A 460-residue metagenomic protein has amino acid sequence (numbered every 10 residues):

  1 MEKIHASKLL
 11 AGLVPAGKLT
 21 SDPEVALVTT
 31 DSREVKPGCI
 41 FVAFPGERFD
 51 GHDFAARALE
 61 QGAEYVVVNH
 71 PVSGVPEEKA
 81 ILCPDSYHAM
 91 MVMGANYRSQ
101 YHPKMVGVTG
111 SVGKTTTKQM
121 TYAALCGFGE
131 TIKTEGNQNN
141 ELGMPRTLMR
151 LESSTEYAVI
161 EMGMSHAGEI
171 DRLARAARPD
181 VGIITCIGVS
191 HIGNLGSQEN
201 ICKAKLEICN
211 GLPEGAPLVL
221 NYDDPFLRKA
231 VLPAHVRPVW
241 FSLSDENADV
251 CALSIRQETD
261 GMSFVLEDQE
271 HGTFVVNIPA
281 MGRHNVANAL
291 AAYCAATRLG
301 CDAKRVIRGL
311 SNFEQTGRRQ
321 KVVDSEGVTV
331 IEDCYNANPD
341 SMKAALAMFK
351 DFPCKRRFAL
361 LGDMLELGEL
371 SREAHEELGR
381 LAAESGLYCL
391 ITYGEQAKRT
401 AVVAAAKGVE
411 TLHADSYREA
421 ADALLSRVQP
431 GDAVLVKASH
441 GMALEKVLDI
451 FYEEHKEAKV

Functional and structural regions predicted by a protein language model:
M1-V92, F352-C354, R380-L381, S385-E395: N-terminal leader/targeting and accessory segments in enzymes
K8, A89-Y222, F226-A234, A296 (+2 more regions): Phosphate-binding loop of NTP-binding sites
L9, C39, A58, M93 (+13 more regions): Residue-level signal for inorganic ion chemistry
G46-F49, Q315-R318, C334, N338-K407 (+1 more regions): Active-site beta-alpha connecting loops in nucleotide-dependent enzymes
V68, S73-E77, I183-V330, C354-K355 (+3 more regions): Acidic, Mg2+-coordinating active-site environments of NTP-dependent enzymes
I81-D85, T411-A420: Short acidic-hydrophobic, aromatic-tinged amphipathic segments that line or gate anion-handling sites
V108, G317-R319, G441-D449, A458: ATP-dependent carboxylate/acyl-activation modules
